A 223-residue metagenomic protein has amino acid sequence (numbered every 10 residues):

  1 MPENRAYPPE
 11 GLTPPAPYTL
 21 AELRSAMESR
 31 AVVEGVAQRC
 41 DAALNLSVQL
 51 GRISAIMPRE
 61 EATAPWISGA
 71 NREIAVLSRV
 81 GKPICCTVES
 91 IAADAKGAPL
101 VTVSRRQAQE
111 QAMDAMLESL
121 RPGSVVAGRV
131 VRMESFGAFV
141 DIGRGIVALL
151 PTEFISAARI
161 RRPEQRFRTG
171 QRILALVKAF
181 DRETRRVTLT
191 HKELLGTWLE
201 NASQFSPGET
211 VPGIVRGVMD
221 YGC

Functional and structural regions predicted by a protein language model:
M1-C223: Single-stranded RNA-binding regions, centering on S1/OB-family and related RNA-binding modules
